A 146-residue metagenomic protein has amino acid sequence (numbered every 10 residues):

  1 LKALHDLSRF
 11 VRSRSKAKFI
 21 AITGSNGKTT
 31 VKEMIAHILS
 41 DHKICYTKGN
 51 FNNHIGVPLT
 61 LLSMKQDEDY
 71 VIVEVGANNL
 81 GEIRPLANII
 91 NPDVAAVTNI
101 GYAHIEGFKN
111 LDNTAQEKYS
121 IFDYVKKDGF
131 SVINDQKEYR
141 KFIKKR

Functional and structural regions predicted by a protein language model:
K2-D135, Y139-K145: Phosphate-binding loop of NTP-binding sites
